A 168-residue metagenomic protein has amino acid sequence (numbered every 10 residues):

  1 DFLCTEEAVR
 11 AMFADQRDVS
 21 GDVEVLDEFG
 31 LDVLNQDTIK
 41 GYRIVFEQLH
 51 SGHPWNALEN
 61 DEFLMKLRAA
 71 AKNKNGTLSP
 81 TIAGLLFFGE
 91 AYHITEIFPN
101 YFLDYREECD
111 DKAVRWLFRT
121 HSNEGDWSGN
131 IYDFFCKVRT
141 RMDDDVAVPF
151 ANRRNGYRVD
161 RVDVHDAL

Functional and structural regions predicted by a protein language model:
D1-L168: Active-site helix-to-loop segments that bind/position phosphate- or nucleotide-bearing substrates and donors across
